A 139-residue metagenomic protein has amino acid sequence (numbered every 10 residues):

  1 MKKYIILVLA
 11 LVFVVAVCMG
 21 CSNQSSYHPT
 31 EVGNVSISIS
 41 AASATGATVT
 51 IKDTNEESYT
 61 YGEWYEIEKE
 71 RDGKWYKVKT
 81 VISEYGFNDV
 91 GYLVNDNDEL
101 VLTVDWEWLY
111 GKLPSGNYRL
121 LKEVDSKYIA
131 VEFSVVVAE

Functional and structural regions predicted by a protein language model:
K2-Q24: Sec-dependent N-terminal signal peptides of Gram-positive bacterial secreted proteins and lipoproteins
A10, G86, E107: Generic anion/oxyanion-binding catalytic loop in active/binding sites
A10-A16, T103, E123, V136: Low-complexity, intrinsically disordered/propeptide-like segments
C21-G91, N95, E123-E139: Primarily secretory-pathway and cell-envelope proteins
L93-D105: Short Pro-Gly-centered flexible turn/kink motifs
V104-S115: Short, surface-exposed loop/turn motifs with a glycine/proline- and acidic-biased composition
L113-E123: A short tyrosine-centered beta-strand micro-motif
